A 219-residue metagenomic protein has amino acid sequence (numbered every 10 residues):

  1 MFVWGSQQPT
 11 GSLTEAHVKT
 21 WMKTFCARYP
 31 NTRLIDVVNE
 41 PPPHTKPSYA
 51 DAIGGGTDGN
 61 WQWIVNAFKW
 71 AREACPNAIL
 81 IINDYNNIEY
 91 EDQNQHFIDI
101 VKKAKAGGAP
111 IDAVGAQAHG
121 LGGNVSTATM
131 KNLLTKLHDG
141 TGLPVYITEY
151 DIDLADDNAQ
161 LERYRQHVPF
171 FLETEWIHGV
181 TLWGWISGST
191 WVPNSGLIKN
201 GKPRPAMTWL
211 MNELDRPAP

Functional and structural regions predicted by a protein language model:
M1-E89: Substrate-binding cleft and catalytic face of glycoside hydrolase catalytic domains, especially the flexible beta-alpha
M1-S6, I79-E89, A116-L121, K136-Y164 (+1 more regions): Active-site clefts of carbohydrate-active enzymes
E15-C26, D92-A104, M130, R163-F170: Short, acidic/polar
C26-P30, F68-C75, V101-P110, N132-G142 (+1 more regions): Acidic (Asp/Glu)-rich catalytic clusters
T32-R33, N39, A78-D84, F97-T127 (+1 more regions): Aromatic- and acid-rich polysaccharide-binding/catalytic face of secreted or lumenal carbohydrate-active enzymes
P47-Y49, A67, Y90-G107, V125-L134: Distinct, well-ordered alpha-helical segments
D58-Q62, I88-F97, G120-A128, N158-E162: Active-site glycine- and acidic-residue-rich loops that bind and position anionic ligands or nucleotide-like cofactors
P144, N194-A218: Extended substrate-binding grooves/exosites of carbohydrate-active enzymes
